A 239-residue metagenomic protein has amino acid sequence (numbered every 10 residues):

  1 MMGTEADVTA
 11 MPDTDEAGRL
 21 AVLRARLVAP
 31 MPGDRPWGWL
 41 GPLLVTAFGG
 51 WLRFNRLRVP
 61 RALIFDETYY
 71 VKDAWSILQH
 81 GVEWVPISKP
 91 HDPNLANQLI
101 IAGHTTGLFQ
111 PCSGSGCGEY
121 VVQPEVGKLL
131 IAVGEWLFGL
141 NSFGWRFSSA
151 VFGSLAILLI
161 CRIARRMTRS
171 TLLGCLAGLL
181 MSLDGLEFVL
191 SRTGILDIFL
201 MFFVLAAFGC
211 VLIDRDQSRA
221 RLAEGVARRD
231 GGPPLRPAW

Functional and structural regions predicted by a protein language model:
M2-W239: Membrane-integral, polyisoprenol-dependent glycosyltransferases of the GT-C/oligosaccharyltransferase superfamily
